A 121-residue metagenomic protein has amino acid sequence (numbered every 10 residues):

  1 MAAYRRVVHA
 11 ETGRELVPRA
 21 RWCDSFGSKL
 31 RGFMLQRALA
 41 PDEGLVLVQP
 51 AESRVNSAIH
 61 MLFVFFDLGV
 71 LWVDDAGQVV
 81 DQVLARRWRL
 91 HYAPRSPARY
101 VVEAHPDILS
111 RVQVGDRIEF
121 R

Functional and structural regions predicted by a protein language model:
M1-R121: Compact, glycine-rich, soluble single-domain proteins
